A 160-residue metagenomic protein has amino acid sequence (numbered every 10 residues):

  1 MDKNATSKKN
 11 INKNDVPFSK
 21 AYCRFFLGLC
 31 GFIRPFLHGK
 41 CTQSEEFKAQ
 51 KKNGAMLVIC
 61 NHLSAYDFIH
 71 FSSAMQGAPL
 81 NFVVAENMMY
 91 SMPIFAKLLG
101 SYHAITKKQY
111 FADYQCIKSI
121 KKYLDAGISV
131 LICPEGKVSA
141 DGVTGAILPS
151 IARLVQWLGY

Functional and structural regions predicted by a protein language model:
M1-H38: N-terminal membrane-anchoring alpha-helices
S19-C23, H38-Y160: Soluble catalytic domains of membrane acyltransferases
